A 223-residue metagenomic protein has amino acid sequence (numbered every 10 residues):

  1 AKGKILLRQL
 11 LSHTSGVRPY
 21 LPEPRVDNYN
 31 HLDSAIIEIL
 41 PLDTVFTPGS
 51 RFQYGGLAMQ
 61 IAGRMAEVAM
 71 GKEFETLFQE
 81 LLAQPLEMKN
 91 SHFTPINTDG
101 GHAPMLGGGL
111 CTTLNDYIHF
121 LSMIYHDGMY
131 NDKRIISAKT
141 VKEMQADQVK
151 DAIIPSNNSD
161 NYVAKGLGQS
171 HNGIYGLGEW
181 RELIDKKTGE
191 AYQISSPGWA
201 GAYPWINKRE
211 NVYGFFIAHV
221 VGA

Functional and structural regions predicted by a protein language model:
K2-E23: Short helix- or helix-capping micro-motifs that position conserved polar/aromatic residues at function-defining sites
L10-L11, I37-L40, M144: A generic structural signal for nonpolar/aromatic side chains embedded in well-ordered alpha-helices
V17-I118: Catalytic-site signature segments of enzymes, centered on catalytic residues
P22-E23, N131-I136: Surface-exposed patches in mature extracellular/periplasmic domains of secreted proteins
E67, M123-K133: Non-catalytic, well-ordered alpha-helical segments in soluble enzyme domains
N90-N115, A146-F215: Active-site Gly/Thr loop motif
R134-E143, I154: A penicillin-recognizing enzyme superfamily signal
V220-G222: A short acidic/small-residue loop/turn micro-motif
